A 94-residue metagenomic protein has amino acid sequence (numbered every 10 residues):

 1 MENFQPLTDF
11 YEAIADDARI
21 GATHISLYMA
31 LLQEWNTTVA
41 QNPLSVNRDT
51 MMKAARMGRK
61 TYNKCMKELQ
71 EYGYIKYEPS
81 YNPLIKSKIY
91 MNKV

Functional and structural regions predicted by a protein language model:
M1-D49, K53-A54, E71, L84: Short recognition helix of helix-turn-helix/winged-helix DNA-binding domains
R59-V94: Winged-helix/helix-turn-helix nucleic-acid-interaction surface
